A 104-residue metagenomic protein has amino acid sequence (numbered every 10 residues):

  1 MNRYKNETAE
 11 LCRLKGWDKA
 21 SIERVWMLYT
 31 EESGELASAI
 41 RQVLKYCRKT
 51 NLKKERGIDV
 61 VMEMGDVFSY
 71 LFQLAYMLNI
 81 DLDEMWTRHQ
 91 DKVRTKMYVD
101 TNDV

Functional and structural regions predicted by a protein language model:
M1-M64, F68-V104: Flexible "arm" and connector segments at domain edges
